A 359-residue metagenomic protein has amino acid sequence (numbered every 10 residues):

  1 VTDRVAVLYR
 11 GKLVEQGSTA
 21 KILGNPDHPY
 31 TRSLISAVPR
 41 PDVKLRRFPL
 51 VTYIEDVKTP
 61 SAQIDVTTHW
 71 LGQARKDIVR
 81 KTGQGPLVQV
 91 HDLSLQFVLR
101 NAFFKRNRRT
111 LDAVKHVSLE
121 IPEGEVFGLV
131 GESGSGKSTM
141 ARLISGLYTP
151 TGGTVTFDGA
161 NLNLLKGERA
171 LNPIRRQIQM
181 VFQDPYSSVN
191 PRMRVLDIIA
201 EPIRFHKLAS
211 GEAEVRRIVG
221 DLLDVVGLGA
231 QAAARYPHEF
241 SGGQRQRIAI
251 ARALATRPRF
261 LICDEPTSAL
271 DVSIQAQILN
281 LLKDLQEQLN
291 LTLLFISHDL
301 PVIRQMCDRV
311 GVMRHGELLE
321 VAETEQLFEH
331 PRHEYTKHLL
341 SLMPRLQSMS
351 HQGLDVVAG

Functional and structural regions predicted by a protein language model:
T19-V88, R100-K105, T324-G359: Short catalytic/signature loops enriched in Gly
S145: Helix-to-loop junction immediately C-terminal to a conserved catalytic motif
G153-L162, I174: Conserved ABC transporter NBD signature motif
N161, A213-Q231, L340-S341: Conserved ABC ATPase "signature" region
A255-R259, Q275: A short, proline-enriched helix->beta-strand linker immediately N-terminal to the Walker B motif in ABC-type P-loop
I303-Q305: A short, surface-exposed alpha-helical micro-motif characterized by mixed small hydrophobic and charged/polar residues
